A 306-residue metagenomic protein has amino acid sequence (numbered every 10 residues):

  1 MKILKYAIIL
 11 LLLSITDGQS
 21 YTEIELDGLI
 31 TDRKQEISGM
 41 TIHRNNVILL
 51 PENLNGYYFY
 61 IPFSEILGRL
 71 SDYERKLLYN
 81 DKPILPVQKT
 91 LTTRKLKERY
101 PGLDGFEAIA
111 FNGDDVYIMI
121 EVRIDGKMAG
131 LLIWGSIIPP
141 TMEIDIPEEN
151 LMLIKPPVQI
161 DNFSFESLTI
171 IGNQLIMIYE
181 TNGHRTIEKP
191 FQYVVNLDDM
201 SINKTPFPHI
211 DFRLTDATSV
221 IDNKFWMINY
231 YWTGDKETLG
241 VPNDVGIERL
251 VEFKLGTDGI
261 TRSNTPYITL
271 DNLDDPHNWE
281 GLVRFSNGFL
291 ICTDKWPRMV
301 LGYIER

Functional and structural regions predicted by a protein language model:
I3-S14: Sec-dependent N-terminal signal peptides
G18-R306: Sequence/structural signature of beta-propeller domains
